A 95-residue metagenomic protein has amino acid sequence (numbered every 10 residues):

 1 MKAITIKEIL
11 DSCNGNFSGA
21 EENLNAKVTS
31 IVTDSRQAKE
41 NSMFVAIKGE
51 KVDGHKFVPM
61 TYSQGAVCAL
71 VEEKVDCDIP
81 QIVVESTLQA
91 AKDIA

Functional and structural regions predicted by a protein language model:
M1-A95: Short, basic phosphate-binding NTP loop
